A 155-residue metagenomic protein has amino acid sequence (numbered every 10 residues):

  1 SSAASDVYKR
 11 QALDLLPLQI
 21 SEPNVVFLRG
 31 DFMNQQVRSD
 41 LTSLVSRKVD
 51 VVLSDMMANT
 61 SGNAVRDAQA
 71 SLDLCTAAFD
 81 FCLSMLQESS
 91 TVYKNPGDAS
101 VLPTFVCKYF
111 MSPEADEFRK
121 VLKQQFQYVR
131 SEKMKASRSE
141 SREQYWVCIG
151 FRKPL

Functional and structural regions predicted by a protein language model:
S1-Y8: Short, small-residue-biased leader/transition segments that mark boundaries at the very start of proteins
L13-S54, N59: S-adenosyl-L-methionine
L15-L16, M56-M57, L86, V106-M111 (+1 more regions): Short strand-turn motif at the edge of the Rossmann-like AdoMet-binding core
T60-S71: Glycine/threonine-rich flexible loop motifs
L72-S100: A short glycine-rich, Lys/Arg-flanked "PGG" loop and its adjoining helix->strand segment in the class I
Y109-L155: Class I S-adenosyl-L-methionine
